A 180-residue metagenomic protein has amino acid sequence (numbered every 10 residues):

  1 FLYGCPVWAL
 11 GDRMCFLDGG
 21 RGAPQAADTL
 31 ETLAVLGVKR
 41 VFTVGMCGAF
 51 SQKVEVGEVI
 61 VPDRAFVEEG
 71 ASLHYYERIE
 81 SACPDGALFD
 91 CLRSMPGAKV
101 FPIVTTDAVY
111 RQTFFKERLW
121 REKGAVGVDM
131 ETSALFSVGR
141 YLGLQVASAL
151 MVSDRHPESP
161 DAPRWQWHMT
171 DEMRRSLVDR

Functional and structural regions predicted by a protein language model:
F1-D90, Y141: Metabolite-binding pocket within alpha/beta catalytic cores that recognizes anionic/polar moieties
D18-R21, V44-C47, D63-A65, I103-T106 (+3 more regions): Fold-independent oxyanion-binding glycine-rich loops and adjacent beta-strand/coil segments at enzyme active sites
G19-A26, S81, D85-F89, P96 (+4 more regions): Generic structural signal for well-ordered, non-membrane alpha-helical segments in soluble metabolic enzymes
E58-P62, V146, W165-W167: Short, hinge-like loop/turn segments at secondary-structure boundaries
E68-G70, R111-T113, H156-D161: Short acidic/His/Gly/Ser-rich catalytic and metal-binding motifs that mark active-site loops of diverse hydrolases
I79-G124: Active-site rim beta-loop-alpha module in soluble metabolic enzymes
F115-R155: A C-terminal functional module that forms or caps the active site or interfaces directly with catalytic machinery
E158-R180: His/Asp/Glu-rich mid-to-C-terminal helical/loop segments that flank catalytic regions of hydrolases
